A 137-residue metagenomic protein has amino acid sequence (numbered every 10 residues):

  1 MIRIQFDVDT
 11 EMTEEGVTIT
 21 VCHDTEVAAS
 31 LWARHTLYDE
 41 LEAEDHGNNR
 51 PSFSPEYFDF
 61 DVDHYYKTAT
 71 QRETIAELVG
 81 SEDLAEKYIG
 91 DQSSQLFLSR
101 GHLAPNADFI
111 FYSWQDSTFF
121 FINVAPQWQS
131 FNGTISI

Functional and structural regions predicted by a protein language model:
M1-I137: Domain-level detector for secreted/extracellular nuclease and nuclease-toxin modules, and for the ENPP-like C-terminal
